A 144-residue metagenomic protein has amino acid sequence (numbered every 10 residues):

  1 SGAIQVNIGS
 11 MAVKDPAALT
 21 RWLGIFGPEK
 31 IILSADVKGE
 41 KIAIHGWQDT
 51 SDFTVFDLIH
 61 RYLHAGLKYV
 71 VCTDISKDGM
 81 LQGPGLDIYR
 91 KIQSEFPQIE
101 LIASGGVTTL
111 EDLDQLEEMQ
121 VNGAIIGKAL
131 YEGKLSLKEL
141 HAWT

Functional and structural regions predicted by a protein language model:
S1-I4, A17-A18, D87-I126: Catalytic cores of alpha/beta
A3-D78: Conserved anion-binding
A18-F26, D114-M119, G123-T144: C-terminal helical cap(s) of enzyme catalytic domains, especially alpha/beta-barrels
F26-E29, S94-E100, A142-T144: Short acidic, glycine/proline-enriched helix-loop-strand junctions
T73-I75, S104-G106, A129: Short, loop-centered acidic/histidine patches that primarily coordinate divalent metals
D78, T108-E111, E132: Active-site environment of divalent metal-dependent phosphoester hydrolases
L81-Q82: RNA substrate-recognition surfaces in RNA-acting enzymes
